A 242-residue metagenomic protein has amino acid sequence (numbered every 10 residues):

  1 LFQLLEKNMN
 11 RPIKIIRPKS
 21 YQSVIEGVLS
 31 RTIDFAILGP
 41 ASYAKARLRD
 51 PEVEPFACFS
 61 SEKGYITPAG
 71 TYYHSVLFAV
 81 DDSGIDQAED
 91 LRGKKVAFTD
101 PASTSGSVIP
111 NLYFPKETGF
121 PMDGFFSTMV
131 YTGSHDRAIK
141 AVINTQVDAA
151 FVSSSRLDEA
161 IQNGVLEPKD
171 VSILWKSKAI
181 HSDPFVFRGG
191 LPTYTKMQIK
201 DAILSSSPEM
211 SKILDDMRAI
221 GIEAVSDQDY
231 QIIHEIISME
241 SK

Functional and structural regions predicted by a protein language model:
L1-K45, R49: Extracytoplasmic small-molecule ligand-binding "clamshell" domains of the periplasmic binding protein/Venus flytrap
L1-N8, P18, A41, E62-K63 (+2 more regions): Bilobed "Venus flytrap"/periplasmic-binding protein-like clamshell domains and structurally analogous long
F2, I25, P40-Y43, A88 (+7 more regions): Extracytoplasmic/secreted envelope proteins and their assembly/folding machinery, especially bacterial periplasmic
P12, R92-I109, Y113, D201-K242: Ligand-binding clefts/hinges and TM-proximal coupling segments of bilobed small-molecule sensing domains
V28-L29, L91, V142-I143: Hydrophobic residues within well-ordered alpha-helices
I37-E52, Y113-K116, A141-N144, D148-P168: A ligand-binding cleft/hinge motif common to bilobed small-molecule-binding domains
L38-Y43, P51, S61, D81-S83 (+4 more regions): Solvent-exposed coil/turn segments that connect beta secondary-structure elements in extracytoplasmic/periplasmic
C58-H74, T132, V165-D201, D216-H234: Periplasmic-binding protein-like
